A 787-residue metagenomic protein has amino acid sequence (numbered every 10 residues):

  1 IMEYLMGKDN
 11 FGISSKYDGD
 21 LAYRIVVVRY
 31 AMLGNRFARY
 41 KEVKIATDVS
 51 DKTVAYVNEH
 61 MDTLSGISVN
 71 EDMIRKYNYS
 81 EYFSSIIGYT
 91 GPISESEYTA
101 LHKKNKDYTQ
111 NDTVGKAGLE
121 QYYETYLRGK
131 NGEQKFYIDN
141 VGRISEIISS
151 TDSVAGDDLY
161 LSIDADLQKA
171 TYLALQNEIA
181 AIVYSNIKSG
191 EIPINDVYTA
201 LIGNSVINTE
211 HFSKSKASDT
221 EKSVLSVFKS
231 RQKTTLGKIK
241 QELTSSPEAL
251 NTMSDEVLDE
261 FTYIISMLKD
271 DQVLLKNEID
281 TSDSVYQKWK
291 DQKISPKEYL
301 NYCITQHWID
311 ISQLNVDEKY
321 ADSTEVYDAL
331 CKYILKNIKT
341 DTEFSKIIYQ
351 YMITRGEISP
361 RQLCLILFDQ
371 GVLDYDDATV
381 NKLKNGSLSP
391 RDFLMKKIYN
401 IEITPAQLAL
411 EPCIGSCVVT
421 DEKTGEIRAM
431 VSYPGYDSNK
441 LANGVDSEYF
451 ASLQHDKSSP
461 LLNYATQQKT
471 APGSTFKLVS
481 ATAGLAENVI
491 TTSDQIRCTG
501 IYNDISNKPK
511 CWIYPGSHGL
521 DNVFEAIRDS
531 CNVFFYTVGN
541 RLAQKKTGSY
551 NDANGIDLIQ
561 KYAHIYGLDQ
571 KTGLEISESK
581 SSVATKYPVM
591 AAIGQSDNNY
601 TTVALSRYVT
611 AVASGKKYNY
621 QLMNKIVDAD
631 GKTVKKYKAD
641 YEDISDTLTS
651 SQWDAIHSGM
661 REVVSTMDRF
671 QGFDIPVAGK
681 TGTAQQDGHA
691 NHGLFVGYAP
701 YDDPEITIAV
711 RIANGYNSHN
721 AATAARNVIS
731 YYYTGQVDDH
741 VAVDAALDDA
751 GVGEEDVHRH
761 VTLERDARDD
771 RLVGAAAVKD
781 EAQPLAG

Functional and structural regions predicted by a protein language model:
I1-L119: Non-catalytic accessory/assembly modules
K44-V49, M61, E71-R75, G88-T90 (+6 more regions): A mature extracytoplasmic/lumenal domain signature
Y98, V183-I187: Extracytoplasmic/periplasmic terminal helices and flexible tails
E133-T151, G156, I163, A180 (+3 more regions): Beta-lactam-recognizing serine transpeptidase/beta-lactamase-like catalytic domain environment
L175-I179, V612, A724-Y732: Short amphipathic C-terminal alpha-helix that caps PH/PH-like domains
T633-K635, A639, R726-G753, H760 (+1 more regions): Short, gly/Ser/Thr-rich active-site loops of penicillin-recognizing serine hydrolases
V752-D756, E764-A767, A777-E781: Intrinsic low-complexity, disordered N-terminal segments enriched in polar/charged/small residues
